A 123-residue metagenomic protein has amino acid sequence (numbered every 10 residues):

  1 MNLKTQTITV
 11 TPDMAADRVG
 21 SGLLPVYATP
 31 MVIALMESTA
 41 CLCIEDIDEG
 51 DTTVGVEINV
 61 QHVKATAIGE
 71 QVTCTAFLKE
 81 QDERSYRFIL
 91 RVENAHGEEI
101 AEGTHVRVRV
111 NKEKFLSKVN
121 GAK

Functional and structural regions predicted by a protein language model:
M1-Y27: Catalytic strand-loop segment that frames the active site of acyl-thioester-processing enzymes
T7-T11, Q61, V106-V108: Generic structural detector for well-ordered beta-strands
V26-A34: Short, conserved micro-motifs enriched in small and acidic residues
C41-T73: Hydrophobic beta-strand-centered segment that forms part of the acyl-chain substrate-binding groove
I68, L78-K123: HotDog/MaoC-like acyl-thioester-processing domains
